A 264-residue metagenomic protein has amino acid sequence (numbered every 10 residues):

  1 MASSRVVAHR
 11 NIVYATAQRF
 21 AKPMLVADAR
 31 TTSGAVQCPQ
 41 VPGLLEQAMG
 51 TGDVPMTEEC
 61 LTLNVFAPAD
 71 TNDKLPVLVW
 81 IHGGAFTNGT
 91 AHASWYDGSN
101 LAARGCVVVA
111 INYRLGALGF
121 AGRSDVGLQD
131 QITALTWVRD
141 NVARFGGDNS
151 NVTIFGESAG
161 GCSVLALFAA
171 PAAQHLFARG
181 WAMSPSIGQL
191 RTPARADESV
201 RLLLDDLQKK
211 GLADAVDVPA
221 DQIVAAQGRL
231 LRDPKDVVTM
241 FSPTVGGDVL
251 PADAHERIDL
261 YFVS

Functional and structural regions predicted by a protein language model:
M1-L128, V237: Non-catalytic accessory segments of hydrolases
E58-C60, R123-R144, A194-L202: Alpha/beta-hydrolase active-site loop
P76, V138, F145-S158: Alpha/beta-hydrolase fold nucleophile elbow
Y96-A102, F168-A169, I258-L260: Mature extracellular/periplasmic domains of secretome proteins
F155, G161-S163, Q189: Hydrolase catalytic cores
G161-A173: Short glycine-enriched nucleophile-adjacent loop and the immediately C-terminal alpha-helix near the catalytic center
Q174, R179, M183-S264: Substrate-access "cap/lid" subdomains that shape and gate the entrance to catalytic or ligand-binding pockets
